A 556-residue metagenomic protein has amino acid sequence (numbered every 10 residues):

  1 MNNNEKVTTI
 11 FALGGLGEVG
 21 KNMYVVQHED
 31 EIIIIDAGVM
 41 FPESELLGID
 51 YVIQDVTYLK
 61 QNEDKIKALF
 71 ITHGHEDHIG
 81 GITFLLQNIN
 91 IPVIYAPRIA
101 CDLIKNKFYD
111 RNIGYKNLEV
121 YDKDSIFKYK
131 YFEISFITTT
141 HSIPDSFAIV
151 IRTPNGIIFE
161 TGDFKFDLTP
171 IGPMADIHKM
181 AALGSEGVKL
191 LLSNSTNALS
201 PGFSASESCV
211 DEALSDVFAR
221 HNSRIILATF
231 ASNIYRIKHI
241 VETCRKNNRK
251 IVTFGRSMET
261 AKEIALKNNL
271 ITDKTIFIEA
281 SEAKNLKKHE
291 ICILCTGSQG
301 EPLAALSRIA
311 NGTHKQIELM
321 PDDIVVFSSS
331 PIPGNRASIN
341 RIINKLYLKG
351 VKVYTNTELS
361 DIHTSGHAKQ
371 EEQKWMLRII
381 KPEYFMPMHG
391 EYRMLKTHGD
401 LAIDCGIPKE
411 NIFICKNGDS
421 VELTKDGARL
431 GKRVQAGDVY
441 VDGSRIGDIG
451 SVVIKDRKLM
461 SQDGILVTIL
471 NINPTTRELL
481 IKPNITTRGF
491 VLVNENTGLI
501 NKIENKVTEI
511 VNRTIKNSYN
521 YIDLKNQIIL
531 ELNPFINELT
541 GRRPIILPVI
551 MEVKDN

Functional and structural regions predicted by a protein language model:
N2-F70, H75-L286, A304-E318, A337-R341: His/Asp/Glu-rich metal-coordinating catalytic cores of metallo-dependent phosphodiesterases/hydrolases acting on
F84, S142, T196, S330 (+3 more regions): Flexible loop residues that form catalytic and substrate-binding hotspots at small-molecule/glycan-binding clefts
F108, A402, I536: Conserved hydrophobic residues forming the short capping helix/wall of the S-adenosyl-L-methionine
D122, K416, R542-I546: Short Gly/Ser/Thr- and Asp/Glu-enriched loop/turn motifs at secondary-structure junctions
Y131, S146-A148, E290, I465-V467 (+1 more regions): Broad gene-expression machinery/nucleic-acid interaction feature
T138, T153, C295-G297, L470-P474 (+1 more regions): Flexible glycine-/small-residue-rich
L199-S328, I332-I362, A368-K381, M386-K502 (+3 more regions): Hard-cation-handling environments
Y519-K525, I529-K554: C-terminal tails and terminal domains of large nucleic-acid-associated and other macromolecular-machine proteins
